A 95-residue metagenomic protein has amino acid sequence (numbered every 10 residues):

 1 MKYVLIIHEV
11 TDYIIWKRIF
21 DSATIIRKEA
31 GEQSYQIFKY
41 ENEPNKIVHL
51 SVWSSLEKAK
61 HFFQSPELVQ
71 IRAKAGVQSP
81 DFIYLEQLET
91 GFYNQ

Functional and structural regions predicted by a protein language model:
K2, A30-V48, Q70-Q95: Glycine-rich beta-strand-turn "strand-cap" elements at beta-sheet edges
K2-E9, Q36-S65: Short, well-ordered beta-strand segments in beta-rich or mixed alpha/beta enzyme and ligand-binding folds
T11-Y13, L56, Q87-L88: Generic structural motif
D12-Q36, E67-Q70: Short amphipathic alpha-helical segments
D21, F63-Q64, I83, Y93: Compositionally biased, low-structure terminal segments
